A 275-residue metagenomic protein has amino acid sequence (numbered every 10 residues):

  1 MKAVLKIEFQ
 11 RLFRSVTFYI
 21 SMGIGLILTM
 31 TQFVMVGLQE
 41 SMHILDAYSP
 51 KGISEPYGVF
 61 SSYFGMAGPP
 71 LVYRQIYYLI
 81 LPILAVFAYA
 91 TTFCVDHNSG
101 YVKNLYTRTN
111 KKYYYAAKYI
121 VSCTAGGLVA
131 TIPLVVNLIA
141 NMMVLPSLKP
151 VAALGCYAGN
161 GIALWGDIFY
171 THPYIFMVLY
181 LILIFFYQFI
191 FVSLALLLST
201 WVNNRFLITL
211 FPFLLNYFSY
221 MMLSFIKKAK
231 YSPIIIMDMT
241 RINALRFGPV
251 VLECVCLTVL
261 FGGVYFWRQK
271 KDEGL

Functional and structural regions predicted by a protein language model:
M1-G25: Aromatic- and glycine-rich beta-strand/loop motifs that create alpha-glucan
V16-T17, N110-K112, A116, N204-T209: Membrane-helix interface segments
S21, V192-L207: Juxtamembrane helix-break-helix junctions at the cytosolic face of small multi-pass alpha-helical membrane proteins
S21-L26, R205-S219: Central hydrophobic cores of alpha-helical transmembrane segments in multi-pass integral membrane proteins
L26-A90, C94, I120-V192, L196 (+1 more regions): Secretory targeting signals
T92-A125: Helix-loop-helix units of permease transmembrane domains in multi-pass membrane transporters, especially ABC
L197, V255-L275: Junction motif at the cytosolic side of a transmembrane helix
V202, M222-P249: Extracellular/periplasmic helix-loop-helix junctions in multi-pass membrane proteins
